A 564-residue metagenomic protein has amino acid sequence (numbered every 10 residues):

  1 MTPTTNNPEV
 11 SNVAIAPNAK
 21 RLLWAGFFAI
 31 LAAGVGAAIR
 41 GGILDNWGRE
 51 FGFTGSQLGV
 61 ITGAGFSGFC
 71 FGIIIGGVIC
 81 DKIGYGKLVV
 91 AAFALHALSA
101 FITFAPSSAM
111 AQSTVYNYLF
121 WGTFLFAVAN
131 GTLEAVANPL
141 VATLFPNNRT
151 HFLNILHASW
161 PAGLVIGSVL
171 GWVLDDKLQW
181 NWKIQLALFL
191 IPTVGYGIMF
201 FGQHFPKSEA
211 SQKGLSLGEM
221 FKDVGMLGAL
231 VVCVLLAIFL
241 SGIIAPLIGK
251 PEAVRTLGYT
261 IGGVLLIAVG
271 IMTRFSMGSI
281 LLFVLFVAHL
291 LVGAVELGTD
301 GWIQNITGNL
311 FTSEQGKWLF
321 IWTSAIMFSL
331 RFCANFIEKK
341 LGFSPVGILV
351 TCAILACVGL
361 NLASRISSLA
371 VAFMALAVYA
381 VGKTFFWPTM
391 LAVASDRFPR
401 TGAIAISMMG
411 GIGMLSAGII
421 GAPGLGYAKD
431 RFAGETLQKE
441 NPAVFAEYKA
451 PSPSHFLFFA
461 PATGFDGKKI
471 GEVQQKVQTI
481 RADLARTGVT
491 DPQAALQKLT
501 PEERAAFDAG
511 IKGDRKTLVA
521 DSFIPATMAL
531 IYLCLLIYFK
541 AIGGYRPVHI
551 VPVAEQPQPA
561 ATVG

Functional and structural regions predicted by a protein language model:
R21-G55, N138, L297-T307, G421-A422: Extracytoplasmic
R40-L44, M226-T256, G270-I321, G418-K429: Extracytoplasmic gate region of multi-pass secondary transporters
G63-V78, I321-A334: Central cavity-lining transmembrane alpha-helices of secondary-active solute carriers, predominantly the Major
A94-Q112, I354-S367: C-terminal ends and interior cores of transmembrane alpha-helices in multi-pass membrane transporters/permeases
N148-G171, S407-K429: Glycine-rich segments within core transmembrane alpha-helices of 12-TM secondary carriers
L156-G263: Helix-loop-helix hairpin linking two adjacent transmembrane segments in secondary transporters
I248, P423-S522, A554-G564: Low-complexity, proline/glycine-enriched hydrophobic segments characteristic of transmembrane helices
